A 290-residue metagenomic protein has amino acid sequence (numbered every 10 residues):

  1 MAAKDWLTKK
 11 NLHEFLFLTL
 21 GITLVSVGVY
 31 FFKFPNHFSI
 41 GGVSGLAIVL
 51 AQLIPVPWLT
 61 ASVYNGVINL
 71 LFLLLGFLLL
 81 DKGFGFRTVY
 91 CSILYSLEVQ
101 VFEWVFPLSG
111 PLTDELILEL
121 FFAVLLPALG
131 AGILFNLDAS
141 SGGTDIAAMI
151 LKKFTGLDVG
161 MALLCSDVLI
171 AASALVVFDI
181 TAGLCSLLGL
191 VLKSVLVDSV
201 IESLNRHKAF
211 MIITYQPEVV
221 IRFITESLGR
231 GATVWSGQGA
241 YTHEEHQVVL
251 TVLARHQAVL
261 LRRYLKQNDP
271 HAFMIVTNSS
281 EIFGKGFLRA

Functional and structural regions predicted by a protein language model:
A2-Q216, S227: Core subunits and conserved enzymes of cellular information-processing and envelope-translocation systems across
L53, L163-S166, A172, A182 (+1 more regions): Positively charged, small/polar-rich N-terminal and surface patches that mediate targeting and assembly and bind
